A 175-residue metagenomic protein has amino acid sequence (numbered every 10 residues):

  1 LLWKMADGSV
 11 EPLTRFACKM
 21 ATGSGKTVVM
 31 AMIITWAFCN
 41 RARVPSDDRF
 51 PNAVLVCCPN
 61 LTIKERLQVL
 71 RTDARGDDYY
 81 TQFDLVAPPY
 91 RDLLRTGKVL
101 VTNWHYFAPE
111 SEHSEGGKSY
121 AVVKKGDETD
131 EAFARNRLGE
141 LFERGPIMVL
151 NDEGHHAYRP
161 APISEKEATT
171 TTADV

Functional and structural regions predicted by a protein language model:
L1-V175: RecA-like P-loop NTPase motor core of helicase/translocase proteins
